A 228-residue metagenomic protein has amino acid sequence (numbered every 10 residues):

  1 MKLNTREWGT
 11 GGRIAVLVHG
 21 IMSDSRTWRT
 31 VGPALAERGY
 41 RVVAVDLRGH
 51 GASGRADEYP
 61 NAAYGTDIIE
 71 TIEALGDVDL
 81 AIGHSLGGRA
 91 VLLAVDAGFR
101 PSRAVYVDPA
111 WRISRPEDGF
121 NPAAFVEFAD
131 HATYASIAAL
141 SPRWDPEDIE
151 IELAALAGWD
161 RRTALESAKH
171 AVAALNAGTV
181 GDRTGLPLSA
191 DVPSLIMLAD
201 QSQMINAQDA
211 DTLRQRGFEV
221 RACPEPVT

Functional and structural regions predicted by a protein language model:
M1-A15, E37-Y40, G76, S102 (+2 more regions): Alpha/beta-hydrolase fold catalytic core
R6-G54: Conserved HGGG/HGGXW glycine-rich cap/lid loop of the alpha/beta-hydrolase fold
T27-R29, S53-Y59, P116-D118, A207-Q208: Conserved catalytic-core motifs of eukaryotic protein kinase domains, centered on the activation segment
E37, L47-I82, L86: Active-site loop/oxyanion-hole signature of alpha/beta-hydrolase fold enzymes
L47-G49, P109, E225: Active-site loop/turn elements of alpha/beta-hydrolase fold enzymes, especially the short glycine-/histidine-rich
L92-D96, R100-T133: Flexible "cap/lid" loop of the alpha/beta hydrolase fold
P116-E117, H131-S189: Conserved alpha/beta-hydrolase catalytic His-Asp/Glu region
R162-P224: Conserved serine/cysteine hydrolase catalytic core
